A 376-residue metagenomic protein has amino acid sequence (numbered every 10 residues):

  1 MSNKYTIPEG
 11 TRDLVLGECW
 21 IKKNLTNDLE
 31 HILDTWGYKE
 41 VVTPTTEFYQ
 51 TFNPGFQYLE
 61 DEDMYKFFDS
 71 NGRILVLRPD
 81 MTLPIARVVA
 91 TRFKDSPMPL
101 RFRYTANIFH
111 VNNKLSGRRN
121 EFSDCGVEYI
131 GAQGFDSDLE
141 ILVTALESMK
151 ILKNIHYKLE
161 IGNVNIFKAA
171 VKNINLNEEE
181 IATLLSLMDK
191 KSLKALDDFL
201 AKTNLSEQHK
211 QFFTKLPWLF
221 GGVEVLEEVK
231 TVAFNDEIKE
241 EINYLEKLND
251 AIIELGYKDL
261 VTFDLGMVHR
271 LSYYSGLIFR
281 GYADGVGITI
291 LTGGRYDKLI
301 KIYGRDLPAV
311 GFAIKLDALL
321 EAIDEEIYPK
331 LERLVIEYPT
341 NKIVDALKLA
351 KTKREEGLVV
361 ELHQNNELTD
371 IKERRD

Functional and structural regions predicted by a protein language model:
M1-L83, L139, E160: TRNA-binding/sensing appendages of the translation machinery
E18-I32, W36, E47-Q50, T82-K94 (+2 more regions): Positively charged, Gly/Ser-enriched RNA/tRNA-binding surfaces
T46, G162, L184, N366: Residue-level "edge-of-site" marker
G55-L59, N173-N175, L277, R375: Short low-complexity, flexible loop/linker segments enriched in glycine and/or proline with clustered acidic
D63-D69, L176-D198, L205: Acidic, His- and aromatic-enriched active-site or binding-groove loops in soluble protein domains that engage sugars
E121-C125, I161-A169: Short, conserved phosphate-binding/catalytic loop or strand-edge motifs used in phosphoryl-/nucleotidyl-transfer
